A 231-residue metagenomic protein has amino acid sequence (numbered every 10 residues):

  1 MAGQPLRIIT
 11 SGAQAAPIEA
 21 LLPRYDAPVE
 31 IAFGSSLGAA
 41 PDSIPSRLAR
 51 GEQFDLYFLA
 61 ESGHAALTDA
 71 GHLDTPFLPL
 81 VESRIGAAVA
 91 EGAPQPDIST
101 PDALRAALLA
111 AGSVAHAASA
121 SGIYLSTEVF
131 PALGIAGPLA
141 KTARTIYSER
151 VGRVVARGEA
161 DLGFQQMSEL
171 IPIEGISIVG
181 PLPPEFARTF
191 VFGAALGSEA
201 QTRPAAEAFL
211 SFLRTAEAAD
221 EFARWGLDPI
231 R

Functional and structural regions predicted by a protein language model:
M1-E30, L37-D42, E52, E61-S62 (+3 more regions): Exported/periplasmic ABC-transporter solute-binding proteins
L48: N-terminal active-site wall of soluble small-molecule enzyme domains
D55: Catalytic metal-binding acidic patch
F58: DPxDG-like acidic metal-binding loop motif
A70-L73: Short acidic (Asp/Glu) patches
